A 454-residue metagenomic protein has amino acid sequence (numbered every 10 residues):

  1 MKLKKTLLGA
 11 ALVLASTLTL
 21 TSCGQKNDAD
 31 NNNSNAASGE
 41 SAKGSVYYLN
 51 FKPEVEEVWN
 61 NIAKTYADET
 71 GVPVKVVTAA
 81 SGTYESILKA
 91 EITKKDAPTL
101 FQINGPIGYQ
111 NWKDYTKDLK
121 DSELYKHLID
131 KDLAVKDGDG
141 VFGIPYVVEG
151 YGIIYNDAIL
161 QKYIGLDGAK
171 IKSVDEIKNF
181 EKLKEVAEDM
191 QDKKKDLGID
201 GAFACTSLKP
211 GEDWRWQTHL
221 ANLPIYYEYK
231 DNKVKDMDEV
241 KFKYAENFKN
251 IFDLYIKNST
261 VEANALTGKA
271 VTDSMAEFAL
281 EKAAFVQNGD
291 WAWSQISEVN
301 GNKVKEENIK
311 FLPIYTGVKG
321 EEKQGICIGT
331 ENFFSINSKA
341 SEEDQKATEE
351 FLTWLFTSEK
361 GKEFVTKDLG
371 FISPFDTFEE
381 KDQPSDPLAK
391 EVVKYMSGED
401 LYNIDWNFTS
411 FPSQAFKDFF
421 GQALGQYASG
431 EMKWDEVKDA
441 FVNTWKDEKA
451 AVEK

Functional and structural regions predicted by a protein language model:
L8-A11, A15-S16, C23-G108, D121-L124 (+6 more regions): Conserved N-terminal structural module of periplasmic/extracytoplasmic solute-binding proteins
E69, P73, T260, G301-G370: Extracytoplasmic/periplasmic substrate-recognition and gating elements
T78-I87, K178-K182, L266-L280: Short helix-initiation/N-cap motifs at beta->coil->alpha
N104-Q161, R215, N308-Y315, S385: Hinge/lid segment of periplasmic solute-binding proteins
K120-D132, K172-E176, S207, I225-N250 (+3 more regions): Short, solvent-exposed loop/beta-turn-alpha elements that line the ligand-binding surface or hinge of extracytoplasmic
G140-Y146, Y151, E181-M237: Extracytoplasmic/periplasmic solute-binding protein
E185-E188, N232-G268: Glycine-centered hinge/linker elements that transmit conformational signals in sensory and ligand-binding systems
I328, T377, K390-D447: C-terminal capping/gating helix-and-loop segments adjacent to ligand/active sites or protein-protein/ligand interfaces
